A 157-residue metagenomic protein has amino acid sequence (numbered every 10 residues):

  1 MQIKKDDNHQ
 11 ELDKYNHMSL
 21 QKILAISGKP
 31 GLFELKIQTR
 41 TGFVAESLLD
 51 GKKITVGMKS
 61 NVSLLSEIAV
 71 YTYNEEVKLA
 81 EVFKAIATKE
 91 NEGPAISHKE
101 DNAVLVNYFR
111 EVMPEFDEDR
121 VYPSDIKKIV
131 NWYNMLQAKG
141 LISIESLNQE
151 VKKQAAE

Functional and structural regions predicted by a protein language model:
M1-H17: N-terminal amphipathic/basic-hydrophobic helices that include classical n-h-c signal peptides and signal-anchor
D7-N8, K52, M58, L141: Intrinsically disordered, low-complexity regions
N8, N16, N61, N74 (+5 more regions): Detector for Asparagine
H17-S97: The feature represents the first ordered module of a protein
T72-E76, A95-N102, D119-I126: Conserved phosphate/pyrophosphate-binding and hydrolysis machinery centered on Walker-type P-loop NTPases, extending
V104-E157: C-terminal charged interaction modules
